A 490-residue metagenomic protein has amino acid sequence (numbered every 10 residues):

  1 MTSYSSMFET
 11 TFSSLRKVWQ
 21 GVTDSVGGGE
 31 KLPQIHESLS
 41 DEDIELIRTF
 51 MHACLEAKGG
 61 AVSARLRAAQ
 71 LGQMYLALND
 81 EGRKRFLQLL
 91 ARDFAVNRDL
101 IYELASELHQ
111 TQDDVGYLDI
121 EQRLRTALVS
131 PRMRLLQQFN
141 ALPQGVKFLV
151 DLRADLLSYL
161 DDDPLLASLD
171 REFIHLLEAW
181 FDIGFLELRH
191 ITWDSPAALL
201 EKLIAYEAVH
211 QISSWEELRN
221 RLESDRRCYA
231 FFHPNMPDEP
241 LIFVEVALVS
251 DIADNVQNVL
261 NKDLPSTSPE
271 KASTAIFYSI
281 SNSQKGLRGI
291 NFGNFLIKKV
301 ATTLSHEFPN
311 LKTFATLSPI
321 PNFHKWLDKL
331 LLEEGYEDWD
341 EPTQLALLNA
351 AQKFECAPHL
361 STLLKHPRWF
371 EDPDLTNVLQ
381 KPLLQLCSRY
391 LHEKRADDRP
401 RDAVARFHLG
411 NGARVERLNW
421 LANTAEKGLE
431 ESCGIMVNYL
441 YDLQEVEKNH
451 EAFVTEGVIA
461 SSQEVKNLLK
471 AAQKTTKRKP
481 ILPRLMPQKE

Functional and structural regions predicted by a protein language model:
M1-I290, N294-E490: Extended, composition-driven regions rather than compact fold-specific motifs
